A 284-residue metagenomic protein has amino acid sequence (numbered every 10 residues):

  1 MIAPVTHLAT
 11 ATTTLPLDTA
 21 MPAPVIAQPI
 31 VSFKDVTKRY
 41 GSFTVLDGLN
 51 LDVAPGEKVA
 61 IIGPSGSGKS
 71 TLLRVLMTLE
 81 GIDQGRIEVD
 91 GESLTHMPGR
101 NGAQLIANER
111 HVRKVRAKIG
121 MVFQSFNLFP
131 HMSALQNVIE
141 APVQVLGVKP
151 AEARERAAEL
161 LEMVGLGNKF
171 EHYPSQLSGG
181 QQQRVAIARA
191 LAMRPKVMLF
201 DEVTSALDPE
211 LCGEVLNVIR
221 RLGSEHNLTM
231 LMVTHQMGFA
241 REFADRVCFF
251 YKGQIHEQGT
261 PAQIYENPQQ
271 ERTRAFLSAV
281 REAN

Functional and structural regions predicted by a protein language model:
M1-T37, N284: ABC-family P-loop ATPase nucleotide-binding domain
I2-P4, L8-A9, Y251, Q258 (+1 more regions): C-terminal boundary and immediately downstream tail of ABC-type ATPase nucleotide-binding domains
I26-P261, Q269: ABC family nucleotide-binding domain
